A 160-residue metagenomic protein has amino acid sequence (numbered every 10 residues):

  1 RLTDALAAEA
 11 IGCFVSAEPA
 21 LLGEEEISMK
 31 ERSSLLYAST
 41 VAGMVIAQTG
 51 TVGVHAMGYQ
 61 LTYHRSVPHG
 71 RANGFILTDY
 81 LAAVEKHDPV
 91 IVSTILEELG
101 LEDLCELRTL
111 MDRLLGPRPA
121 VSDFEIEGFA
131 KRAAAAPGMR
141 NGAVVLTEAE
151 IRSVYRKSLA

Functional and structural regions predicted by a protein language model:
R1-T49, A149: Carboxylate- and glycine-rich phosphate/diphosphate-binding segment that chelates Mg2+/Mn2+
D4, A47, S66-V67, P119 (+1 more regions): Hydrophobic alpha-helical scaffolding
D4-G12, R71, D123-E127: Alpha-helix N-cap/helix-start motif at coil-to-helix transitions, marked by capping-box chemistry
A8-P19, L36-T40, G58, T62 (+4 more regions): Predominant activation on well-ordered alpha-helical scaffold segments within soluble catalytic domains
V41-G70, G138: Glycine-rich phosphate/pyrophosphate-binding beta-alpha loops
Q60-A120: Active-site pocket-lining segment
E98-A160: C-terminal charged capping/lid subdomain of soluble metabolic enzymes
